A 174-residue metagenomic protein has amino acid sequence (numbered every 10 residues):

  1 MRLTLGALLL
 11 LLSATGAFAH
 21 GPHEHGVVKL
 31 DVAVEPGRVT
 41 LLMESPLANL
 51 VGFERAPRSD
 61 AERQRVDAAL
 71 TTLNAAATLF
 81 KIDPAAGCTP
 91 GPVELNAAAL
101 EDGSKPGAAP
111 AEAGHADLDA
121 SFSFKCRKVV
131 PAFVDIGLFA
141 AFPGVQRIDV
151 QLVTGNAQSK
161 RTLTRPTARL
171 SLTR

Functional and structural regions predicted by a protein language model:
M1-A7: Bacterial N-terminal signal peptides that target proteins for export
L10: Conserved ASCE/P-loop NTPase catalytic core
S13-G16: N-terminal signal peptide c-region/cleavage motif recognized by signal peptidases
H20-R174: N-terminal soluble domains immediately following signal/targeting peptides that reside in extracytoplasmic
